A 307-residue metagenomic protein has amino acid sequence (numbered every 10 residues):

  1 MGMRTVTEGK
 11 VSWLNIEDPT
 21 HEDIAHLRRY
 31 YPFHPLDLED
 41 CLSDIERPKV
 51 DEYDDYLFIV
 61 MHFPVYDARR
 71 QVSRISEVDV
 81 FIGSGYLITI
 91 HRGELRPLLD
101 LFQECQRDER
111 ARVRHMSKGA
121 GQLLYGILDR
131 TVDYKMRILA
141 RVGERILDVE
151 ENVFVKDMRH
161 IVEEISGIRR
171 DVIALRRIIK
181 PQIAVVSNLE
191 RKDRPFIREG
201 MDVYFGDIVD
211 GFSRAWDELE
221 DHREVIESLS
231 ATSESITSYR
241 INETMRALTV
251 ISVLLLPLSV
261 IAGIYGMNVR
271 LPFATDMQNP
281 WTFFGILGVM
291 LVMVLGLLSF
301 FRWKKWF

Functional and structural regions predicted by a protein language model:
M1-G200, Y204-D207, G211-D221, W306-F307: Peripheral, non-transmembrane regulatory/ligand-interaction domains of membrane transport proteins
P32, D210-F307: Hydrophobic alpha-helical transmembrane segments and their immediately adjacent juxtamembrane loops
